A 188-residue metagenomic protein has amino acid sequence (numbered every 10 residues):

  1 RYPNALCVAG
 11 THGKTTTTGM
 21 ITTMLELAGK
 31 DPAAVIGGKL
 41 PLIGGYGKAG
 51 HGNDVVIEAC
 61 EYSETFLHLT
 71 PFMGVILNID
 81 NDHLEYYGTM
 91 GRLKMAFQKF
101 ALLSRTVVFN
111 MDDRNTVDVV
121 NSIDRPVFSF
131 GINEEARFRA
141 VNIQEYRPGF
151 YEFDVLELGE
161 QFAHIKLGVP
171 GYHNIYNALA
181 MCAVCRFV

Functional and structural regions predicted by a protein language model:
R1-M111, N115-P126, L179-R186: Phosphate-binding loop of NTP-binding sites
Y87-K94, T106-F109, N121, R125-V188: Adenine nucleotide phosphate-binding catalytic loops in nucleotide-utilizing enzymes
